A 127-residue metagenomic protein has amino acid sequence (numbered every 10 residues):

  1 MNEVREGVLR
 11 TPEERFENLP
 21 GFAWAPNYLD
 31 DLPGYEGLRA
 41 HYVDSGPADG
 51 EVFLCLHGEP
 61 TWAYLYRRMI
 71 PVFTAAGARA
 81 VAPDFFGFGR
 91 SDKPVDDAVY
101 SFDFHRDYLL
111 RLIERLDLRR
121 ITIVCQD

Functional and structural regions predicted by a protein language model:
M1-D31: An N-terminal hydrophobic leader/cap segment in hydrolases
D30-L38, V43-S45, A75, A82-C125: Active-site loop/oxyanion-hole signature of alpha/beta-hydrolase fold enzymes
G37, E51, Y64: Residues that form or flank phosphate/diphosphate-binding pockets in enzymes that use nucleotide phosphates
D49-G50, G58-T61, D127: Active-site glycine-rich loops that stabilize anionic/oxyanionic intermediates across multiple enzyme folds
E51-V52, T122: Structural motif
L54, F73-T74: Hydrophobic alpha-helical packing residues
C55-G58, A82: Structural cue for short, hydrophobic secondary-structure segments
E59-I70: The serine-hydrolase catalytic nucleophile loop
